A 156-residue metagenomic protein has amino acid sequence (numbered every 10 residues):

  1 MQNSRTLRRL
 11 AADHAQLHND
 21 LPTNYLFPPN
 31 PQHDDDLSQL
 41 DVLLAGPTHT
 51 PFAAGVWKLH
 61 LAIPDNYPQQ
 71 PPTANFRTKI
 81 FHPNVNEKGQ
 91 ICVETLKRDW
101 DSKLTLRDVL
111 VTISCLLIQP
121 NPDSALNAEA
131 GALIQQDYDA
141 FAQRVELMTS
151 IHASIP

Functional and structural regions predicted by a protein language model:
M1-P156: UBC/E2-like fold recognition across ubiquitin and ubiquitin-like conjugation systems, capturing catalytically active
